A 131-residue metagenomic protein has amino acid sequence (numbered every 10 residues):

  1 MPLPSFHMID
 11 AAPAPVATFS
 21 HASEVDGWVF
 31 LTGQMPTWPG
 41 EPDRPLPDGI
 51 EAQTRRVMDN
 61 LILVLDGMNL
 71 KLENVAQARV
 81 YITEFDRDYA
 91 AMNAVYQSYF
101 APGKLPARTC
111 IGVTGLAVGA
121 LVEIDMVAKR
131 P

Functional and structural regions predicted by a protein language model:
M1-D59, L63-A76, I82-P131: N-terminal presequence-like segments and the immediate start of the first folded domain
